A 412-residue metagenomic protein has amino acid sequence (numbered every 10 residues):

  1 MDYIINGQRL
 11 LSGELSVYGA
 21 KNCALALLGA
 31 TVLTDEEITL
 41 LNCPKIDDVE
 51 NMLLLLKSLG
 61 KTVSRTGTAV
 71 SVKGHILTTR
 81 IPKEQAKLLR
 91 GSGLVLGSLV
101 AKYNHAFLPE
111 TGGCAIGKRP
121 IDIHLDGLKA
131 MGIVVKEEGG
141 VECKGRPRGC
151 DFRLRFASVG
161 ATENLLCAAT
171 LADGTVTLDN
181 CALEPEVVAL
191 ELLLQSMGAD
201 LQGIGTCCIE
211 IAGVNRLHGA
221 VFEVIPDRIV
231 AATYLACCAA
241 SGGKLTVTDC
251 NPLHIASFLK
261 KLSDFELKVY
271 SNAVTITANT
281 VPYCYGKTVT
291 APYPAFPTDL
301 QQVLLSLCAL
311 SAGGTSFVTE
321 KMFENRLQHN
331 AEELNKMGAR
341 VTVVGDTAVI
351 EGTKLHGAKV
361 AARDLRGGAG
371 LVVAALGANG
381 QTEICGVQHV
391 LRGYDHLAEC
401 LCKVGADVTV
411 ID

Functional and structural regions predicted by a protein language model:
M1-D412: Short, structured segments at the rim of ligand-binding sites
